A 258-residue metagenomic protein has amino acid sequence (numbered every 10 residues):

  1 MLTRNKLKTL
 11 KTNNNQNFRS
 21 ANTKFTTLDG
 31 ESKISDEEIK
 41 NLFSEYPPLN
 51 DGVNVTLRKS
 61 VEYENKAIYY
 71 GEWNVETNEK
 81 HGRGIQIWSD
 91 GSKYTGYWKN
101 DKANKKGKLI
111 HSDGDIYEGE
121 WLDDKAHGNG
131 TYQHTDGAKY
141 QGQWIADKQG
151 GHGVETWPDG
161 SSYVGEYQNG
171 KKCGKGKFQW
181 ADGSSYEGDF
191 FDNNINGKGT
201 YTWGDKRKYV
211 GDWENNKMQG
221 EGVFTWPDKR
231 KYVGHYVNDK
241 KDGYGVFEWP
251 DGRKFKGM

Functional and structural regions predicted by a protein language model:
M1-M258: Intrinsically disordered, low-complexity repeat tracts enriched in Gly/Pro/Ser/Thr and acidic residues, frequently
